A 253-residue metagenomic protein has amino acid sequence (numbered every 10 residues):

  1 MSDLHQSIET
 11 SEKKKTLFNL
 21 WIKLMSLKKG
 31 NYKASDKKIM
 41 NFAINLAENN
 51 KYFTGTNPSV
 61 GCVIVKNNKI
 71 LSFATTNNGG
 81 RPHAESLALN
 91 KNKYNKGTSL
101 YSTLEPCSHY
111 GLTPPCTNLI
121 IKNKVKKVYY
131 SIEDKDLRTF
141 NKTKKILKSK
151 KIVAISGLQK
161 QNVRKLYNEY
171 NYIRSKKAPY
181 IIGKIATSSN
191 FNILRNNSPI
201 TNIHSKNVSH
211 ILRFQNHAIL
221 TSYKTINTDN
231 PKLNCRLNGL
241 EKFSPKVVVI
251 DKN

Functional and structural regions predicted by a protein language model:
L4-Q6, L20: Short hydrophobic targeting helices and cationic amphipathic motifs that mediate membrane/organellar targeting
L17-T54, K96, L112-N253: Zinc-dependent deaminase
V60-V65, I185: Short beta-strand scaffold segments in enzyme catalytic cores
I70-L71, I193: Hydrophobic "anchor" residues
S72-A74, N197: Short hydrophobic alpha-helix segments
N77-N92, H204-N207: A short, polar/charged loop-to-alpha-helix boundary motif
P82, S102-L119: Local cysteine-cluster metal-coordination motifs and their immediate loop/turn environment, predominantly Fe-S cluster
A88-P106, Y110: Mobile, glycine- and charge-enriched loop segments and immediately flanking short secondary-structure elements within
